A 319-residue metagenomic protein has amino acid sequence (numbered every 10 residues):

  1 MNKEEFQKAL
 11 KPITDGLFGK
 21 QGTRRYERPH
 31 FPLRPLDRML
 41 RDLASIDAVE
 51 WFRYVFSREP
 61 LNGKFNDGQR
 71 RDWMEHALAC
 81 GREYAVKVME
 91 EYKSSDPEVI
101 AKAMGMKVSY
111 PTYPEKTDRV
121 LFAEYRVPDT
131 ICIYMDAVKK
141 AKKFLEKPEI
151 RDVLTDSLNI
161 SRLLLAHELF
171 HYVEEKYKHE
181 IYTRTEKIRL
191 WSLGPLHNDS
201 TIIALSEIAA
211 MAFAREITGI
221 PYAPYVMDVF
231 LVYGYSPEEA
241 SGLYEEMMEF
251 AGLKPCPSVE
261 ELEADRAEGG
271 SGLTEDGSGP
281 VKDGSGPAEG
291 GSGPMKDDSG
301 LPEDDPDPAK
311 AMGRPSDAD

Functional and structural regions predicted by a protein language model:
M1-K143, E149-I150: A metal-dependent hydrolase signature that marks the N-terminal structural subdomain at the beginning of catalytic folds
R126-F144, D156, K178-T183, K187-I188 (+2 more regions): Conserved binding/catalytic microenvironments
K143-L163: Short pre-active-site segment immediately N-terminal to the catalytic Zn-binding motif
L163-K176: Active-site recognition of the HExxH zinc-binding catalytic motif
E186-D265, G269: Metalloprotease/metallohydrolase-associated module, dominated by Zn2+-dependent proteases
A267-A309, P315: Long, intrinsically disordered low-complexity tandem-repeat segments
